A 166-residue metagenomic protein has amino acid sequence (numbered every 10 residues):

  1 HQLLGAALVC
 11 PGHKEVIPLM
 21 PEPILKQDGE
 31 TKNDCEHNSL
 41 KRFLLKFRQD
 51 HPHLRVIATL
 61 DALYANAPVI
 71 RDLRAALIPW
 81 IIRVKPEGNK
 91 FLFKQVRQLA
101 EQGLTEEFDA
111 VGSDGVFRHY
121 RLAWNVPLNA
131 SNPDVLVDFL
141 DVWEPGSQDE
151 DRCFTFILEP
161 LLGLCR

Functional and structural regions predicted by a protein language model:
H1-I70, A76-I78: Conserved, well-structured functional cores that handle cations and Mg-NTP chemistry
E22-K26, V84-N89: Short, acidic/turn-prone active-site loops that include or flank metal/cofactor- and phosphate-binding residues
L73-A75, R97-Q98: Short, solvent-exposed amphipathic alpha-helical segments in soluble enzyme and RNA/protein-processing domains
P79-R83: Short hydrophobic alpha-helical runs that function as membrane-insertion/retention elements
K85-R166: An anionic, glycine-rich sequence signature occurring as long contiguous blocks
